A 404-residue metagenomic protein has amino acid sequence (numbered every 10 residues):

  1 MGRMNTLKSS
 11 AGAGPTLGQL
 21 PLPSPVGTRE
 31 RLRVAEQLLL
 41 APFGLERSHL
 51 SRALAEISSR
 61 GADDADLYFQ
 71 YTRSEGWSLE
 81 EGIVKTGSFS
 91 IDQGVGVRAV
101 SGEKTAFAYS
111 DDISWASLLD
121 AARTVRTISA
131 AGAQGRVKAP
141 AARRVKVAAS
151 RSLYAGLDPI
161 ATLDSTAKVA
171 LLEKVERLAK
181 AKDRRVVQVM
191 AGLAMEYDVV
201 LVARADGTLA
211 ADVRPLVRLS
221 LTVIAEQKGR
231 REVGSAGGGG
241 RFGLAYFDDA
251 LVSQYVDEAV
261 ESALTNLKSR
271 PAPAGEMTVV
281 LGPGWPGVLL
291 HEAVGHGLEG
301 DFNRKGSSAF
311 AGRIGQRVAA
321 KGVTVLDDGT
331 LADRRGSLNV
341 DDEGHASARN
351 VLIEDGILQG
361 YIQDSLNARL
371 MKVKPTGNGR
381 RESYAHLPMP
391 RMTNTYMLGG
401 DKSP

Functional and structural regions predicted by a protein language model:
G2-P404: N-terminal small-residue-enriched
